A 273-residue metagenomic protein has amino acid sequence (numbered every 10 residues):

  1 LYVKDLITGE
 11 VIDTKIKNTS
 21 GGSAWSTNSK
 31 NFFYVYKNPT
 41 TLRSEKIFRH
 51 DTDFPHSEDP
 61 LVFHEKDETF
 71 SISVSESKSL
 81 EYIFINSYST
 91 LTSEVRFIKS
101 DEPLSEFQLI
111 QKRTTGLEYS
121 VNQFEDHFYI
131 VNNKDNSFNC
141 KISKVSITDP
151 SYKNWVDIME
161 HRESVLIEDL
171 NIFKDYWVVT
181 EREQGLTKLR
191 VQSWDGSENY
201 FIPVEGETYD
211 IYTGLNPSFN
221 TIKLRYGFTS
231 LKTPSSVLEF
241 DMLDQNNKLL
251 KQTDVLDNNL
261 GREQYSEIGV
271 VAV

Functional and structural regions predicted by a protein language model:
Y2, K46-F48, E94-R96, K141-S143 (+2 more regions): A short loop-to-beta-strand structural motif that recurs across blades of beta-propeller domains
Y2-T41, E45-F48, S57-H64: Asp-box/WD-like beta-propeller blade repeats and closely related beta-sheet repeat scaffolds
D5-G9, D51-P55, K99-P103, S146-P150 (+2 more regions): Short loop/turn segments that connect beta-strands within beta-propeller blades
T14-N18, F63-D67, I110-T114, I158-E163 (+1 more regions): Surface loop/turn motifs at the tips and blade-to-blade linkers of beta-strand repeat domains
F33-T41, D51, F84-T90, I98-S100 (+7 more regions): Beta-strand C-termini and the immediately following turn/loop, strongest in propeller blades
Y34, L42-I98: Extended catalytic-interface subdomain
S71-Q123, D169, L189, G196-V273: Non-catalytic accessory segments flanking enzyme active sites
Y152-F173: Generic long, charged, amphipathic alpha-helical segments
